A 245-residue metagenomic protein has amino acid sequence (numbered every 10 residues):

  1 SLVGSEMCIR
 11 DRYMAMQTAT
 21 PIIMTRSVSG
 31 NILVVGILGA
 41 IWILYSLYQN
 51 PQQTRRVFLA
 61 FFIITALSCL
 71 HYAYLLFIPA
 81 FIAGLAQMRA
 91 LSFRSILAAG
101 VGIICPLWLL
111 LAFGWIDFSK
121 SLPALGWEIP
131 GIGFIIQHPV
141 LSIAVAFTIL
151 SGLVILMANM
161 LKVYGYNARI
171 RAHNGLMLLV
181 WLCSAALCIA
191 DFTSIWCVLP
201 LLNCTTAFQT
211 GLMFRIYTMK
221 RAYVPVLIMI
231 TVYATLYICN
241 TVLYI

Functional and structural regions predicted by a protein language model:
L2-I9: Short, small-residue-biased leader/transition segments that mark boundaries at the very start of proteins
R10-I22, N31-L38, A60: Membrane-embedded helix bundles of polyisoprenyl
T20-I32, S194-V198, L202: Membrane-embedded glycan-lipid processing machinery
A40-R55: Membrane-interface transmembrane helices that cradle and orient dolichyl/undecaprenyl
R56-Y72: Membrane-interface alpha helices of multi-pass inner-membrane proteins
F77-V101: Perimembrane helix-loop-helix junctions
S121-I143, I155-N159: Juxtamembrane membrane-water interface segments that cap and precede transmembrane helices
M160-T218: Membrane-water interface signatures at transmembrane helix termini and the short loops that connect adjacent helices
